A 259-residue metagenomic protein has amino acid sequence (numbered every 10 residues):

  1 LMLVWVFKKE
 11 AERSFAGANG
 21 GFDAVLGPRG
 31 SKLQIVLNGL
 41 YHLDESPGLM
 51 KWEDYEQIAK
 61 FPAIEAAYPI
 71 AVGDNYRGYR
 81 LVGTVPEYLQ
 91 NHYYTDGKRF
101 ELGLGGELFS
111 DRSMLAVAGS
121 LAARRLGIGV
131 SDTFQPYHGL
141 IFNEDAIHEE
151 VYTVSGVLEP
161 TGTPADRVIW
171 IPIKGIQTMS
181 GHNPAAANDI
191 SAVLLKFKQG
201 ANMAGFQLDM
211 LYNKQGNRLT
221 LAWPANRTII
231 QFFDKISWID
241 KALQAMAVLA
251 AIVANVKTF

Functional and structural regions predicted by a protein language model:
L1-K9, F233-F259: Hydrophobic alpha-helical transmembrane segments of multi-pass inner-membrane transport and secretion
L1-R29: Alpha-helical transmembrane segments
A11, K51-D54, L208: Hydrophobic alpha-helical segments typical of transmembrane helices and their membrane-interface/capping positions
F22, M114, D189-V193: Short amphipathic alpha-helical segments
P28-S31, P86-E87, R227: Short glycine-enriched loops at secondary-structure junctions
Q34-A186: A structural signal for hydrophobic secondary-structure junctions, strongest on transmembrane helix-loop-helix units
F61, A146-D240: Mechanotransmission and gating elements of multispan inner-membrane complexes involved in transport and envelope
